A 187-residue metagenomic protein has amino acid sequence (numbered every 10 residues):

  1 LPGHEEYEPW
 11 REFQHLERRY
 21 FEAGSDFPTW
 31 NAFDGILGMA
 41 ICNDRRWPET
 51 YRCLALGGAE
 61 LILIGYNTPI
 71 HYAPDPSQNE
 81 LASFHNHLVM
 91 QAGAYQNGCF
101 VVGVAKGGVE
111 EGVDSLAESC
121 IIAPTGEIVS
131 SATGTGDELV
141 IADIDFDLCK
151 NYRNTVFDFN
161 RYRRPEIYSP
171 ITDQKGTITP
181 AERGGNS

Functional and structural regions predicted by a protein language model:
L1-P74, Q78-L88, T155-D158: Active-site catalytic loop in hydrolytic enzyme cores
R11, C99-S187: C-terminal beta-strand edge segments of enzyme domains
Y20-F21, F27, Y95, Y168 (+1 more regions): Generic hydrophobic, helix-prone segments enriched in Leu/Val/Ile
T29-F33, A94, G112-V113, A132: Solvent-exposed alpha-helices and their adjacent loops that cap or buttress functional pockets in soluble metabolic
F84-Q91, Q96-F100: Catalytic phosphate-donor-binding core of small-molecule kinases
